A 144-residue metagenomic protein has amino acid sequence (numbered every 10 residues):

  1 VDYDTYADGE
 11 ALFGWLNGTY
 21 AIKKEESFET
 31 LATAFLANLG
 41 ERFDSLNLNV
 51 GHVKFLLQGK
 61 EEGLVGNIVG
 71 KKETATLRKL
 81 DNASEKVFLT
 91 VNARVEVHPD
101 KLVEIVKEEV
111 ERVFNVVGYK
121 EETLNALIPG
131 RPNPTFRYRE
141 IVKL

Functional and structural regions predicted by a protein language model:
D2-L144: P-loop NTP-binding site
